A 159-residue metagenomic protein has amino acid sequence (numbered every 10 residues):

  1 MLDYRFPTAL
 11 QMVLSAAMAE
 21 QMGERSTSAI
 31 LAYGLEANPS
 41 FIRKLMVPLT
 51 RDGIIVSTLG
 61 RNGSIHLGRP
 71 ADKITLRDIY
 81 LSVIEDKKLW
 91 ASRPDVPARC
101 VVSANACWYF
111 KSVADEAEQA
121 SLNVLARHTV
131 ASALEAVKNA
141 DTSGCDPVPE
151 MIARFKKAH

Functional and structural regions predicted by a protein language model:
M1-V13: Short alpha-helical segments that sit at the start of domains
R25-E36: A short alpha-helical element within helix-turn-helix/winged-helix DNA-binding domains across DNA-binding proteins
L45-D52: Basic amphipathic alpha-helical segments that dock to polyanions
D52-G68: Beta-hairpin "wing" of winged helix-turn-helix
A71-V96, A114-Q119: Conserved segment of winged-helix/HTH DNA-binding domains
R93-H159: C-terminal regulatory/oligomerization modules of transcriptional regulators
